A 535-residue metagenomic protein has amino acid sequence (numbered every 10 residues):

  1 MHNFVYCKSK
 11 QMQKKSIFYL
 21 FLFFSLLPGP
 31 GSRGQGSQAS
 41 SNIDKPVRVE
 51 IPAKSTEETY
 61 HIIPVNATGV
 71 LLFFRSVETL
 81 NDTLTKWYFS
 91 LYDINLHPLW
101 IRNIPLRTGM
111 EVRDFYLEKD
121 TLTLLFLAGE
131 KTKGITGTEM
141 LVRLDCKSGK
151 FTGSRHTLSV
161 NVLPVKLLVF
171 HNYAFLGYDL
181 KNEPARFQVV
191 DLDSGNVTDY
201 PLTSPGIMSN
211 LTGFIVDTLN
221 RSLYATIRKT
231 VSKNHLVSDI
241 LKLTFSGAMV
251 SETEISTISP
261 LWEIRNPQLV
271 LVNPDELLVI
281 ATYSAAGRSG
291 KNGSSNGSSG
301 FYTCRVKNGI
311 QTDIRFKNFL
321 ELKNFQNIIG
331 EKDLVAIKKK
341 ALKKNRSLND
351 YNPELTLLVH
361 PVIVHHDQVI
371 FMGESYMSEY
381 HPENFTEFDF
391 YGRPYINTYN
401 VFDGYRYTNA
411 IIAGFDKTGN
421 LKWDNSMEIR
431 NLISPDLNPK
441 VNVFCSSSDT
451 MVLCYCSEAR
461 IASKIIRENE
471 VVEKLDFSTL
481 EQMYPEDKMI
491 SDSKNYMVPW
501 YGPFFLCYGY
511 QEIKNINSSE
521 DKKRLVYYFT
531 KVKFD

Functional and structural regions predicted by a protein language model:
M1-I43: Bacterial Sec-dependent N-terminal signal peptides
Q35-E57, H97, L342-R346: A short helix->beta-strand "capping" segment at the edge of beta-propeller domains
K54-H171: Post-signal peptide N-terminal segment of secreted/secretory-pathway proteins
S55-I62, R107-Y116, T157-L168, I207-V216 (+3 more regions): Repeated scaffold domains used in trafficking and secretory/extracellular systems, primarily beta-propellers
T68-N81, T121-K133, H171-L180, R221-S232 (+4 more regions): Short beta-strand elements that form the blades of beta-propeller/WD-repeat-like and other beta-sheet-rich scaffold
K86-I94, T138-K147, F187-D193, V237-A248 (+3 more regions): Beta-propeller blade signature
E254-E263, L320-V335, N345, N349-N352 (+2 more regions): Conserved blade-ending motifs and adjacent loop-strand segments that build the rim/top face of beta-propeller domains
V359-P361, Q368-S378, G392-P394, Y405-N409 (+1 more regions): Loop/turn-rich, solvent-exposed surfaces of beta-rich toroidal or solenoidal domains
